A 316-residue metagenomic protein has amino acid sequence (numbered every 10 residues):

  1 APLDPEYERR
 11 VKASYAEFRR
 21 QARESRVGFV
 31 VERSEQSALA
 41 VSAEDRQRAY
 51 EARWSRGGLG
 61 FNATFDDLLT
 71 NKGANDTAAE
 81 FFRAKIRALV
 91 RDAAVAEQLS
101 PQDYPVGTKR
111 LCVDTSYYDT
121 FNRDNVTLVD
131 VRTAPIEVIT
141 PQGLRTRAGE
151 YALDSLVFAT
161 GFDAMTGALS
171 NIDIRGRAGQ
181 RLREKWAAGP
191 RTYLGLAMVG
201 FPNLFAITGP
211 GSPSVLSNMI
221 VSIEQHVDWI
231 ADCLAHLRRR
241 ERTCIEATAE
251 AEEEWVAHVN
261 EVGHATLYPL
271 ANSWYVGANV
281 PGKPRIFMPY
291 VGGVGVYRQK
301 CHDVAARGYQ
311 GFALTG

Functional and structural regions predicted by a protein language model:
A1-G316: N-terminal FAD-binding dinucleotide-binding subdomain shared by FAD-dependent oxidases/monooxygenases
